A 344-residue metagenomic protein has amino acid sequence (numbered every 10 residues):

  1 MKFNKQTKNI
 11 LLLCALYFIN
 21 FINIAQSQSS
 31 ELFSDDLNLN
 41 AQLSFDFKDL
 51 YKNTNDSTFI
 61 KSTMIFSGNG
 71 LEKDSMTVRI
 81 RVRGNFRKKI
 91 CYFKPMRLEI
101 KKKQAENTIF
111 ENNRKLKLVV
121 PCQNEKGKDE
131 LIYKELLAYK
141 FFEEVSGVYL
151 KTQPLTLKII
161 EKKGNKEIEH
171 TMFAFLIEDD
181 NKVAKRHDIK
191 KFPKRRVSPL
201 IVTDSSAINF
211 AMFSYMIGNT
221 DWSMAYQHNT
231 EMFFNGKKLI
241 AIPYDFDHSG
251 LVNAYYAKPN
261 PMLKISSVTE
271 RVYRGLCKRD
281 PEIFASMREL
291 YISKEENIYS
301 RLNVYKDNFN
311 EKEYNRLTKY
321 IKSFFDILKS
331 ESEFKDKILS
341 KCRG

Functional and structural regions predicted by a protein language model:
M1-Q28: Bacterial Sec-dependent N-terminal signal peptides
Q26-G344: Phosphate/dinucleotide-binding and metal-coordinating scaffold of catalytic cores in nucleotide-dependent enzymes
